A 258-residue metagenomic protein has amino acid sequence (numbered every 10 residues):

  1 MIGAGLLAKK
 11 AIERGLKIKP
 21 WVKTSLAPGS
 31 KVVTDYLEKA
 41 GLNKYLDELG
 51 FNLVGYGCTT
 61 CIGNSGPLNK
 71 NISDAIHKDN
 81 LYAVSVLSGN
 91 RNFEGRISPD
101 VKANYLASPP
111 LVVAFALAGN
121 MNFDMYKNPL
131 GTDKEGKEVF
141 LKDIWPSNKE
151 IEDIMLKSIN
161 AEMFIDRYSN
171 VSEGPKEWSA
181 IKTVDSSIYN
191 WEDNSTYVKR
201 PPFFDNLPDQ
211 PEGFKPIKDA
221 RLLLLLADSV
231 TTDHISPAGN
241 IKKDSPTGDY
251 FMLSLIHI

Functional and structural regions predicted by a protein language model:
I2-A11, L37-Y45, N71, I241-T247: A glycine- and small-aliphatic-rich helix-loop capping segment at beta-alpha/alpha-beta transitions that lines
I2-P20, N52, G57-I165: Mobile "lid/hinge" segments at catalytic clefts and subdomain interfaces of large enzymes
R14-K17, L223-L226, T231, I235-S254: Cys-dependent condensing catalytic cores that perform Claisen condensation/acyl-transfer in fatty-acid/polyketide
I18-G66: Extended C-terminal subregions enriched in glycine
K19-P20, D47-L49, D79-Y82, D100 (+9 more regions): Short, well-ordered loop/turn elements at secondary-structure boundaries
T34-Y36, I62-N64, E94-I97, F115-A116 (+5 more regions): Short helix/loop capping segments that flank catalytic or ligand/cofactor-binding pockets
V139-L224, D233-H234: Flexible inter-domain linker/hinge segments
I256-I258: Conserved small/polar residues in nucleotide/adenosyl-binding loops
